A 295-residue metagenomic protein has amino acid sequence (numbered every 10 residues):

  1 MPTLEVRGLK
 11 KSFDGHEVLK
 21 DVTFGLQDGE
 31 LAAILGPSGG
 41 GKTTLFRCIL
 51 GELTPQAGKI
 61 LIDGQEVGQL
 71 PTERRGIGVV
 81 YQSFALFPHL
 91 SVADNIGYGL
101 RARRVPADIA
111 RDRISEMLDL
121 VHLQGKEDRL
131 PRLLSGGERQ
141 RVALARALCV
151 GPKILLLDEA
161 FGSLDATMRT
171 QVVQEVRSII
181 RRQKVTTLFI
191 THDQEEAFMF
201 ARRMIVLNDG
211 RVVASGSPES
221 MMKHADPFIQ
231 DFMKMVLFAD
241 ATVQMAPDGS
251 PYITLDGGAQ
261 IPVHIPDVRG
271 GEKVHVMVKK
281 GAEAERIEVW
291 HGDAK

Functional and structural regions predicted by a protein language model:
L35-P37: The feature captures the beta-strand-to-loop junction immediately N-terminal to the Walker
E66, D108-K126, S178, K184: Conserved ABC ATPase "signature" region
L130-L134, E138: Conserved ABC ATPase signature
C149-K153: A short, proline-enriched helix->beta-strand linker immediately N-terminal to the Walker B motif in ABC-type P-loop
D209-G210, M221: Conserved ABC ATPase "signature" C-loop
S215-G216: ABC ATPase "signature
